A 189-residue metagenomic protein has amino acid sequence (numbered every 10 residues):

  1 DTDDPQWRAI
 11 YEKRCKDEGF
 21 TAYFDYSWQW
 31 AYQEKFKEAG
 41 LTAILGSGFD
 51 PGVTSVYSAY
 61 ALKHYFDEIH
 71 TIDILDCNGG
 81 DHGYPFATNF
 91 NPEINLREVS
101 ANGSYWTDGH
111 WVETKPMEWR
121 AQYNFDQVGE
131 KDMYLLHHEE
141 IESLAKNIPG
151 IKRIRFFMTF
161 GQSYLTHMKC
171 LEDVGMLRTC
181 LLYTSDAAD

Functional and structural regions predicted by a protein language model:
T2-F90: Glycine-/Pro-rich loop/turn segments that contact NAD(P) or position catalytic residues in Rossmann-like domains
K63-S185: C-terminal catalytic/substrate-binding lobe primarily of soluble NAD(P)-dependent oxidoreductases
